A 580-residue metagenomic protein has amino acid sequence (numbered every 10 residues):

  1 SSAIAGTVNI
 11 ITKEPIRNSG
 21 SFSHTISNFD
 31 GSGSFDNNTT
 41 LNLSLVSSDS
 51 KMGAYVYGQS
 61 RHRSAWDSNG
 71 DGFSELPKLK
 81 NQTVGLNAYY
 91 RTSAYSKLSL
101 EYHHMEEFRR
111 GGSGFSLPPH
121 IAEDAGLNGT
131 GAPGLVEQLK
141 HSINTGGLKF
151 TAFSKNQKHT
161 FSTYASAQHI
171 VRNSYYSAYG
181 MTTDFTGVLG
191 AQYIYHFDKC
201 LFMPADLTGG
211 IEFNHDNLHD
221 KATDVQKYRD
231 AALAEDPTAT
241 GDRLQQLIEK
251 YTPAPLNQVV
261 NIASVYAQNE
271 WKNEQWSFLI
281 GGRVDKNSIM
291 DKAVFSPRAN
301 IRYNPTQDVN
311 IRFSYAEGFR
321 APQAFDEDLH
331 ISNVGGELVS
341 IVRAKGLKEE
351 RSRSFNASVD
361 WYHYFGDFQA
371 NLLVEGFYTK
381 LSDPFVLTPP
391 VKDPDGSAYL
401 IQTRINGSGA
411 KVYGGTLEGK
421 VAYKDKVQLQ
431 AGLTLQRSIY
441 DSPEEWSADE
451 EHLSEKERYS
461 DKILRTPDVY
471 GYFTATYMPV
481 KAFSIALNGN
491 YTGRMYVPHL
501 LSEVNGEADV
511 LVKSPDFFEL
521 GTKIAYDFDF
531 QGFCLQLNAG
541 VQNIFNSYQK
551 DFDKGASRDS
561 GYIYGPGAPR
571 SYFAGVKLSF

Functional and structural regions predicted by a protein language model:
S1-T25, N37-N42: N-terminal periplasmic accessory domains that precede and gate Gram-negative outer-membrane beta-barrel machines
R17-G20, T25-G31, L41-L135: Periplasmic-side early beta-strands and strand-to-turn transitions of outer-membrane beta-barrels
L41, V56, T160-S174, N304 (+4 more regions): Membrane-embedded beta-barrel scaffold of Gram-negative outer-membrane proteins
D49-G70, L79-G85, T160-Y179, L256-S288 (+4 more regions): Surface-exposed extracellular loop regions of Gram-negative outer-membrane beta-barrel proteins
S93, F202-T208, E212-N214, L247-K380 (+1 more regions): Structural signature of Gram-negative outer-membrane beta-barrels, strongest in the C-terminal barrel of TonB-dependent
G131-G147, A167, V171, G180-S277 (+1 more regions): Outer-membrane beta-barrel transmembrane domain signature of Gram-negative proteins, especially the mid-to-C-terminal
K272-S277, F377-K380, Y399, T403-L501 (+2 more regions): Gram-negative outer-membrane beta-barrel transporters
S382-D383, N490-L501, Y526-F580: C-terminal beta-signal and adjacent terminal beta-strands/loops of Gram-negative outer-membrane beta-barrel proteins
